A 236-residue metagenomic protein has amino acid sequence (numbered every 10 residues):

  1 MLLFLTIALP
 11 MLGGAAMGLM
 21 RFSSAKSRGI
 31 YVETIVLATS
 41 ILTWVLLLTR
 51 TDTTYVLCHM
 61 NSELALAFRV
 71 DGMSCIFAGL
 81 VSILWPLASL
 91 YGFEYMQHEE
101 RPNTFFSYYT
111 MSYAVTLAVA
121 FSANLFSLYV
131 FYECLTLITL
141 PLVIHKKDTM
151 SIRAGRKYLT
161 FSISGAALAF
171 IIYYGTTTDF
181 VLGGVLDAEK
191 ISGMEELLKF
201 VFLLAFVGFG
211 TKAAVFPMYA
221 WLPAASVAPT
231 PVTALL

Functional and structural regions predicted by a protein language model:
M1-L5, L12-S107, V181-S192: Transmembrane helix-loop-helix hairpins at membrane boundaries of multipass inner-membrane proteins
M1-L9, G72-S82, L125-I138, E196-F209: Structural signature of hydrophobic alpha-helical transmembrane segments
P10, D71, N124, S164 (+1 more regions): Divalent metal-coordination and catalytic microenvironments
A15-A25, P86-E99, P141-M150, A154 (+1 more regions): C-terminal ends of transmembrane helices
A67, S151, K190-L197, A224-A228: Helix-boundary and loop/linker segments of multi-pass membrane transporters
I83, L90, A167, V207-A213: Hydrophobic/aromatic residues within the transmembrane alpha-helices of Major Facilitator Superfamily
T104, A154, F200-L236: Short helix-boundary/re-entrant hairpin motifs in multi-pass inner-membrane proteins
T104-M194: Alpha-helical multi-pass transmembrane bundles of energy-transducing inner-membrane proteins
